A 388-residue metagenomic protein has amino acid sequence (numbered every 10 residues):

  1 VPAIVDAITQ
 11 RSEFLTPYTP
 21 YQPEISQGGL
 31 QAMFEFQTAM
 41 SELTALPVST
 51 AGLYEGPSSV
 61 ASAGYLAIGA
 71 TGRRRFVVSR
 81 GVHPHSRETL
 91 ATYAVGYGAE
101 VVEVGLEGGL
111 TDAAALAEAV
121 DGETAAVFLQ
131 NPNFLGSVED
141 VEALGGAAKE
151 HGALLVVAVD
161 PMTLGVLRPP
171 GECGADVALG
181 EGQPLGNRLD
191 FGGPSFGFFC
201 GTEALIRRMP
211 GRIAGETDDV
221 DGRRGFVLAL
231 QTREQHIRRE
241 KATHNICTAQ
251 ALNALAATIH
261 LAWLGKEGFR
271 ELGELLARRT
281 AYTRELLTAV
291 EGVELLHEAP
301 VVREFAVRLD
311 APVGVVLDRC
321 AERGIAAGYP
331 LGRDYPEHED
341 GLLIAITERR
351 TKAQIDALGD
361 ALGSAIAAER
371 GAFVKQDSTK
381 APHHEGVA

Functional and structural regions predicted by a protein language model:
V1-E35: N-terminal entrance/gating region of PLP-dependent enzymes' catalytic architecture
P2, L272, A277-T288, A299 (+3 more regions): Flexible, glycine-rich loop/tail regions that form catalytic "lids" or insertion modules at the edges of active sites
R11-P23, S41-A45, T71-G72, A94-V102 (+4 more regions): Gly-rich Lys/Arg/Thr-decorated short loops/hinges at beta-loop-alpha junctions or inter-strand turns that position
Y21-I25, E42-A61: Short loop-beta-helix segment that forms the pyridoxal 5′-phosphate
T38, A311, R319-E322, R333-A388: PLP-dependent enzyme catalytic core of the Aspartate aminotransferase-like
S58-V227, G292, V307-D310, G314-C320 (+4 more regions): Conserved PLP-enzyme active-site core in the AAT-like
L185-E291, L295-E298: Active-site C-terminal subdomain of aminotransferase-like
H297-R303, E337-E339: Short Gly/Ser/Thr- and Asp/Glu-enriched loop/turn motifs at secondary-structure junctions
